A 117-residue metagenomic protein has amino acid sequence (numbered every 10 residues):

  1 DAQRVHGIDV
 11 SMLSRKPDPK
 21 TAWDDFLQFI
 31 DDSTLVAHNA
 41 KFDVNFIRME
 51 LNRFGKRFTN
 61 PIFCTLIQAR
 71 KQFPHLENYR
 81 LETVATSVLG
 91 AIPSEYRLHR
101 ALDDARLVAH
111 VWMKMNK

Functional and structural regions predicted by a protein language model:
D1-N60, P74-N78, E82-E95, H99: Conserved non-catalytic scaffold segment of RNase H-like nuclease domains
V44, R70, N116: Conserved protein kinase catalytic core
R57-A69: Short, acidic/small-residue loops that bind anionic groups at enzyme active sites
F73-L76, M115-K117: Short helix-capping/linker segments at secondary-structure and domain boundaries
S87-L89, A109-K117: Acidic two-metal-ion nuclease catalytic site recognized across multiple nuclease folds, prominently DnaQ/RNase D-T
D104: Short, conserved phosphate/pyrophosphate- and ester-handling motifs at nucleotide-, phospho-/glycolipid
